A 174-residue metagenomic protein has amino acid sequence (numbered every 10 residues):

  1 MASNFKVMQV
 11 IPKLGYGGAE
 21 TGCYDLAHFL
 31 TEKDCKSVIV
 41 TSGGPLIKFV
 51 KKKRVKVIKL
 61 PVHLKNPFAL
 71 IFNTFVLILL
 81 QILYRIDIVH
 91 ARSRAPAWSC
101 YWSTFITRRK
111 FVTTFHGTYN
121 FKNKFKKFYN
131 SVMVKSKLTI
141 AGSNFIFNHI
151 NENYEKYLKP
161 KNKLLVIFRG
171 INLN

Functional and structural regions predicted by a protein language model:
M1-N174: Membrane-interface segments of envelope glycosyltransferases acting on lipid-linked substrates or membrane lipids
